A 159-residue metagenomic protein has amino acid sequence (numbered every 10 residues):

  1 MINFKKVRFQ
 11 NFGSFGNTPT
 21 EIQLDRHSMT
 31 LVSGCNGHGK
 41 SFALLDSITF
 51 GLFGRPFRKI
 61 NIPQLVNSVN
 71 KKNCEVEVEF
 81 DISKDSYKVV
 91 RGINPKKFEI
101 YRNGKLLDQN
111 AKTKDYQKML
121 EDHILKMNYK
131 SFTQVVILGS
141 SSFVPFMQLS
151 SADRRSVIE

Functional and structural regions predicted by a protein language model:
M1-Q109, F132: Extreme N-terminal "head/tail" segments of very large remodeling/mechanoenzyme assemblies
L31-S33, K105-L106, Q134-E159: Extended, Lys/Glu-rich alpha-helical coiled-coil stalks
A43-S47, V90, D115, M119 (+1 more regions): Alpha-helical scaffold elements adjacent to nucleotide-binding pockets in ATP/GTP-utilizing enzyme cores
V69-N70, N128, S150-S151: Residues that cap or delimit alpha-helices
V78-I82, K114-S142: Flexible, charged interface-and-hinge segments in very large macromolecular machines that mediate substrate binding
